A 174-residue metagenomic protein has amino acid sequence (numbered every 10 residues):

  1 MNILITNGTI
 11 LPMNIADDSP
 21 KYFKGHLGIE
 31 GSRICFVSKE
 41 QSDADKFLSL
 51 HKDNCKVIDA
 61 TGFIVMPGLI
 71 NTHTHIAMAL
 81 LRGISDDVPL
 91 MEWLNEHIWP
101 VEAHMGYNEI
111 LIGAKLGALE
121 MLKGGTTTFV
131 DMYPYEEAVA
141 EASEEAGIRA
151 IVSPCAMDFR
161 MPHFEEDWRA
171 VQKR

Functional and structural regions predicted by a protein language model:
M1-L50: N-terminal metal-binding scaffold of metallo-dependent hydrolase/deaminase domains
I3-N7, K46-W93, K115-K123: Replace "His-x-His-based motif
H97-L111: Active-site mouth loops of central-metabolism enzymes
N108, I112-L116, K173: Short, contiguous clusters of charged residues that form electrostatic/catalytic patches at enzyme active sites, used
T127-T128: Short acidic/polar active-site loop segments enriched in Thr and Asp
Y135: Conserved glycine-rich SAM-binding loop
A138-R174: Metal-coordinating catalytic core of metallo-dependent amide/deamination hydrolases
